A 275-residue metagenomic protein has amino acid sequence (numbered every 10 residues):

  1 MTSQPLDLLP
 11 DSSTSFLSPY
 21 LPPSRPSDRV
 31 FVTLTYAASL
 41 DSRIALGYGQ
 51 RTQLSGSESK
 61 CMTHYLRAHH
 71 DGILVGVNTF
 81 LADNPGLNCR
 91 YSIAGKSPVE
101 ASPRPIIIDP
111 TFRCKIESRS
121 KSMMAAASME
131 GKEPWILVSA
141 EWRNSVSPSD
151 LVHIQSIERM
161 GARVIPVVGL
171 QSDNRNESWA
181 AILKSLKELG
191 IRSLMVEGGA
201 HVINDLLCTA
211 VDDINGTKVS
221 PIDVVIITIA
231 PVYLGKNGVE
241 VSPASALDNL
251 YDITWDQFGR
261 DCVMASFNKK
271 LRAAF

Functional and structural regions predicted by a protein language model:
M1-F275: Enzymes that bind and transform nitrogen-containing heteroaromatic metabolites
